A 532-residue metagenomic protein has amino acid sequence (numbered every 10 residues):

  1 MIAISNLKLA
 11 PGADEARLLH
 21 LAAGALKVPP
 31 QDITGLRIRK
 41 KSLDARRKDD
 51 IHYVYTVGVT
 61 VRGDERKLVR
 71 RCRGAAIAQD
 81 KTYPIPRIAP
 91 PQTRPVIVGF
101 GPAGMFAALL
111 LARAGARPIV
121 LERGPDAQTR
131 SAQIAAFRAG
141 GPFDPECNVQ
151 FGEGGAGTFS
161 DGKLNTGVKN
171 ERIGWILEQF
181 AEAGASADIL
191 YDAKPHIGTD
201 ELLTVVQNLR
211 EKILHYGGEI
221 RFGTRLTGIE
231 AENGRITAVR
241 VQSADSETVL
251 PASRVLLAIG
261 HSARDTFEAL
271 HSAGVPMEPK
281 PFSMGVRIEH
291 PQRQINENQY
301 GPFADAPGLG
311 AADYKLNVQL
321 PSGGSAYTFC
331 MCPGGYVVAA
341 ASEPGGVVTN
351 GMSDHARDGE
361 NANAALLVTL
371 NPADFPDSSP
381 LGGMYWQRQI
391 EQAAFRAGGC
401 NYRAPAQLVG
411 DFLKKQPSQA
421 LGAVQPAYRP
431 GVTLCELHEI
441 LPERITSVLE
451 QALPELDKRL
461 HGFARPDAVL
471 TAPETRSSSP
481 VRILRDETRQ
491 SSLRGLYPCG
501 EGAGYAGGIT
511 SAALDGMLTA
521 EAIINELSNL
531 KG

Functional and structural regions predicted by a protein language model:
M1-Y53, V57-A183, A187-G532: Residues forming the flavin
